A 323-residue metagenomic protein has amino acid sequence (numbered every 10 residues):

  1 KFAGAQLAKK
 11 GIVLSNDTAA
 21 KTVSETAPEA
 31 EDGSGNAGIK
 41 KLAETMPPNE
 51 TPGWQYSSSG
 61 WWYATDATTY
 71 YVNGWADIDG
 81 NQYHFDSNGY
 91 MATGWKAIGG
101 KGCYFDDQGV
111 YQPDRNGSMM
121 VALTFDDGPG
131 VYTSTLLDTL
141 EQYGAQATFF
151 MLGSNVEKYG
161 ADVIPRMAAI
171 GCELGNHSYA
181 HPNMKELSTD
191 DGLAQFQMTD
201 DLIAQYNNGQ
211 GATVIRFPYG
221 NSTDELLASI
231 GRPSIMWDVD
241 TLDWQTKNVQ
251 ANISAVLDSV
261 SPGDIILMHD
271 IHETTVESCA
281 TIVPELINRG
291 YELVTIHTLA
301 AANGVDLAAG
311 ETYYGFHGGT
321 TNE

Functional and structural regions predicted by a protein language model:
K1-S118: Extracellular adhesion/carbohydrate-binding repeat motifs centered on closely spaced tryptophans
N73-G74, T93-G94, G263, V305-E311: Glycine-centered loop/turn motifs
G109-K185, D191-M198, L202-A204, G211-A212 (+1 more regions): Active-site beta->alpha N-cap acidic-glycine motif
F125-G128, F150-S154, S178-Y179, I215-G220 (+3 more regions): Active-site-proximal beta-strand/loop segments in catalytic clefts of secreted hydrolases
Q142-Y143, V156-E157, T274-E323: C-terminal domain-boundary segment and adjacent tail
Q146, E173, P233, D240 (+1 more regions): Residue-level detector of anion-binding/catalytic polar loops
D162, P182-N207, N221-D264, T275-S278: Alpha-helical scaffold elements lining the catalytic groove of polysaccharide deacetylases
